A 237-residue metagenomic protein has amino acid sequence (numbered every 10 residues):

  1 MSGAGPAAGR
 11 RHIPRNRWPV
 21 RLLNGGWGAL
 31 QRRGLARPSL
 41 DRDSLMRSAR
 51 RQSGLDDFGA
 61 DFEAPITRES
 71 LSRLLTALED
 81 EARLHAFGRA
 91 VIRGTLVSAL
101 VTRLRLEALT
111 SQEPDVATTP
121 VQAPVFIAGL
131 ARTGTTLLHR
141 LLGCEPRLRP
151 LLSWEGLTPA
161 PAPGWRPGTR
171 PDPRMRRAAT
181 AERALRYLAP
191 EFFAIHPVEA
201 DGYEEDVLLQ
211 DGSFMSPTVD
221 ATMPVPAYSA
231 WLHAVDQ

Functional and structural regions predicted by a protein language model:
M1-E113: Long, basic/Gly/Ser/Thr-rich N-terminal segments that mediate initial subcellular attachment or targeting
V116-Q122: Phosphate-binding P-loop
F126-P146: Glycine-rich phosphate-binding P-loop
A131, E155-G156: Short acidic/polar capping segments at secondary-structure boundaries
C144-W154: Post-Walker A helix-loop "phosphate-sensing" segment adjacent to the P-loop in P-loop NTPases
L157-Q237: PAPS-dependent sulfation machinery
